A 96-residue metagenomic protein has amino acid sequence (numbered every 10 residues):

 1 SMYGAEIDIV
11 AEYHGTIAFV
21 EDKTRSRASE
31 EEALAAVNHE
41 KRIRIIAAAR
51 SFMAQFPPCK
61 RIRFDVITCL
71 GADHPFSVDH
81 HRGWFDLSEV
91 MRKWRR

Functional and structural regions predicted by a protein language model:
S1-Y3: A short acidic/basic microdomain associated with nuclease active sites
A5-E6, F64: Short, surface-exposed coil-to-beta transition loops
I7-E30, V37, I45: Conserved catalytic cores of phosphodiester-cleaving nucleases, focusing on short active-site segments
E21-D22, I43-A47, S88-K93: Glycine-rich loops and low-complexity Gly/Arg-rich segments that provide flexible linkers or classic glycine-based
T24, A49-S51, F85: Short, well-ordered turn and helix-capping elements at secondary-structure junctions
E31-I62: Mid-chain, well-packed structural core segment of small domains
A54-R96: Domain-level recognition of nuclease-like catalytic cores that cleave nucleotide substrates
